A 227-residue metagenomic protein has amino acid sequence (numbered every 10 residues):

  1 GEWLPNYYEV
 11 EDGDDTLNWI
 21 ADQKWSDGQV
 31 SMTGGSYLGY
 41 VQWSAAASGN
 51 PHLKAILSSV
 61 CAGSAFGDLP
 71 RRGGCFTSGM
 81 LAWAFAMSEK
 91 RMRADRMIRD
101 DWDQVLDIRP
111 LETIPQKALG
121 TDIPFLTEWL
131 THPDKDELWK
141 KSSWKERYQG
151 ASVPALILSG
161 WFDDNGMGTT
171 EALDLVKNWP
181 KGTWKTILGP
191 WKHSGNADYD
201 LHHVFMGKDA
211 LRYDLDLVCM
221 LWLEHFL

Functional and structural regions predicted by a protein language model:
G1-D22, L69-R71, A197-M206: Cap/lid segment of the alpha/beta-hydrolase catalytic domain
G1-Y7, V30, A86-E89, L158-D163 (+1 more regions): The substrate-binding groove and active-site-proximal loops of carbohydrate-active enzymes, especially glycoside
N18-A21, Y37-N50, C61: Short glycine-enriched nucleophile-adjacent loop and the immediately C-terminal alpha-helix near the catalytic center
K24-Y37: Alpha/beta-hydrolase fold nucleophile elbow
M32, A55-S59, L188: A short, hydrophobic beta-strand element of the alpha/beta-hydrolase
Y37, G63-S64, H193-S194: Residue-level marker for beta-strand->alpha-helix junctions and adjacent short loops that shape enzyme
A47-G150: Accessory cap/linker subdomain of secreted extracellular hydrolases
P51, P124-K135, K140, W144 (+3 more regions): Alpha/beta-hydrolase-fold serine-hydrolase catalytic core, especially in secreted/extracellular enzymes
